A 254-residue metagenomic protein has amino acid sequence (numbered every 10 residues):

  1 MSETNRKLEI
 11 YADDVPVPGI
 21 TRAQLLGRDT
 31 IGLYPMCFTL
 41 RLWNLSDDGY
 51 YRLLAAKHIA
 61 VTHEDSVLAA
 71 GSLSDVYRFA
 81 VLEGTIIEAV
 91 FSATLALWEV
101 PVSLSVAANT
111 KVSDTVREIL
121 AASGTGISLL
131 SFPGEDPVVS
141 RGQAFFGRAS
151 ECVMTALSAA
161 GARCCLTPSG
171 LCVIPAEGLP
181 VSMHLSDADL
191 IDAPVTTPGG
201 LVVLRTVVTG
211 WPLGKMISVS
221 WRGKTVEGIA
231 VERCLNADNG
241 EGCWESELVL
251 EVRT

Functional and structural regions predicted by a protein language model:
M1-Y51, T94, L179-L213, W221-T254: Juxtamembrane "anchor/assembly" segments of surface/extracellular structural proteins
S2, G84-I86, F91-A96, L129-G199: Short beta-strand-centered interaction patches in the first periplasmic/extracellular domains of large envelope
V15, G19, L120-I127: Short secondary-structure junctions
L45-G124: Surface-exposed cap/loop segments at beta↔alpha junctions
A56, G214-M216: Loop/turn positions that initiate beta-strands
D75-V81, G142-Q143, I229-G240: Short, compositionally biased
N109-A122, F145-A159, W211: Polar, S/T/G-rich
